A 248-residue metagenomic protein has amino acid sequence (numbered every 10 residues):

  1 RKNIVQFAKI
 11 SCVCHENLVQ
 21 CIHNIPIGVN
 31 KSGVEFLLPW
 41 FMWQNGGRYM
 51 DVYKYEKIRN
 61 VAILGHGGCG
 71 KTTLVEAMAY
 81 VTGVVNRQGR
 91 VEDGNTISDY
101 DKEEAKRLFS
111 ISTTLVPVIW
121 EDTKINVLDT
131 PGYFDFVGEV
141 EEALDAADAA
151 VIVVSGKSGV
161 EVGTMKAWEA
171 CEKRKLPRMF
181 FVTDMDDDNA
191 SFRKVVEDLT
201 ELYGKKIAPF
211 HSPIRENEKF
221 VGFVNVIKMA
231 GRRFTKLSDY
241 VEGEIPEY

Functional and structural regions predicted by a protein language model:
C12-C14, C21: Cysteine-centered motifs
G28, G33, G46-G47: Residue-identity detector for glycine
W40-W43: Tryptophan (W) side chains
G46-V154, S158-V160, P209: P-loop NTPase switch module centered on the Walker A-proximal segment
G47-C69, Q88, S155-Y248: P-loop NTPase catalytic nucleotide-binding module
